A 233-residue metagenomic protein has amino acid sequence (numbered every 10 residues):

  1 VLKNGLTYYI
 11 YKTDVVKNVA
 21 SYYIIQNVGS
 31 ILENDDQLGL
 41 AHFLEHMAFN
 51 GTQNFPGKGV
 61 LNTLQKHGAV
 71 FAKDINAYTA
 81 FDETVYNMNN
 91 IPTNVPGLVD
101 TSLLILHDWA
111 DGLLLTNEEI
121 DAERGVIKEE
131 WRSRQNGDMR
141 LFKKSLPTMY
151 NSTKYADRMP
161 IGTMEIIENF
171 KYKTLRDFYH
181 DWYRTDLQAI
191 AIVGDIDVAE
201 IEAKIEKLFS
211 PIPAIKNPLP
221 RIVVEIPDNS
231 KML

Functional and structural regions predicted by a protein language model:
V1-I31, N54-V95, E118, S133-L187 (+1 more regions): Non-catalytic beta-strand/loop surface segments
G5, H42, Y86, L106 (+3 more regions): Divalent metal-coordination and catalytic microenvironments
V28-A41: Short active-site loop at a secondary-structure junction that contains or immediately precedes the catalytic residue(s)
L38-T52: Active-site SXXK
M47, I105, W109, E130 (+2 more regions): Generic, well-ordered alpha-helical scaffold segments in large soluble proteins
N54, M88-E123: M16/insulysin-pitrilysin zinc metalloprotease superfamily fold
P56-K58, V198-E202: Extracytoplasmic/secreted cell-surface and envelope-processing proteins
P92-V95, D195-A199: Helix N-cap motif at beta-to-alpha junctions
